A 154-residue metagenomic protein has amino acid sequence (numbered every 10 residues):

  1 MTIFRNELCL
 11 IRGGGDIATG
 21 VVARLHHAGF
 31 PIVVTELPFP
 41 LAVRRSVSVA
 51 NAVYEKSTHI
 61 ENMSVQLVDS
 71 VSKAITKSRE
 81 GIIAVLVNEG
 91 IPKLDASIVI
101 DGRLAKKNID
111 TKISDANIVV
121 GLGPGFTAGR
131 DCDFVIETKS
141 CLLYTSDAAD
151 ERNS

Functional and structural regions predicted by a protein language model:
T2-L143: Buried, small/hydrophobic-residue-enriched core segments of structured protein domains
Y144-S154: Single conserved hydrophobic/aromatic residue that forms the stacking wall/gate of nucleotide- or nucleobase-binding
